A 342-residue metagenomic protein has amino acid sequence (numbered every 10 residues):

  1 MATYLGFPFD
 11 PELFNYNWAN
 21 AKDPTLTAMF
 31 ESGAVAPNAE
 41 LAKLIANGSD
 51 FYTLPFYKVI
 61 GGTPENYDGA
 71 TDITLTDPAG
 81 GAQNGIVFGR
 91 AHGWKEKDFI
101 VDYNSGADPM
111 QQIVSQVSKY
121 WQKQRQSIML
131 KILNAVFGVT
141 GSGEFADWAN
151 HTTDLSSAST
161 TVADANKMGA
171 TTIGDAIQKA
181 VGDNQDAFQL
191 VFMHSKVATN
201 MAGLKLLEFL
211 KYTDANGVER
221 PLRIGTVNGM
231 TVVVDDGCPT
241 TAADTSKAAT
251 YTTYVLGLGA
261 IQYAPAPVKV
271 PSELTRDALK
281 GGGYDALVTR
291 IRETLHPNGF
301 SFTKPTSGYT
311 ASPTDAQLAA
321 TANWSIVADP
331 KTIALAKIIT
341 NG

Functional and structural regions predicted by a protein language model:
M1-G85, T321-G342: N-terminal "assembly arms/tails" that initiate or stabilize quaternary assembly in self-assembling proteins
A2-F9, A248-G342: Extended, compositionally biased alpha-helical segments that mediate assembly or anchoring
Y4-P8, N17-W18, M29-E31, E40-L44 (+13 more regions): Signature of extracytoplasmic/envelope-associated structural regions
T27-D50, F56-T63, D164-Q189, V197-T199 (+4 more regions): Short, low-complexity, charged/polar segments at coil/turn and helix-coil boundaries
L54, G80-D147, D183-S195, V232 (+2 more regions): Long, contiguous amphipathic alpha-helices that act as assembly "spine/axial" helices in icosahedral shell and virion
G62-E65, N104, N200-G203, F209-L210 (+2 more regions): Short helix/loop capping segments that flank catalytic or ligand/cofactor-binding pockets
V139-R223: Extended, solvent-exposed, turn-rich assembly/linker loops in the middle of proteins
P221-T241, T245-K247: Short Gly/Thr-rich strand-loop-strand
